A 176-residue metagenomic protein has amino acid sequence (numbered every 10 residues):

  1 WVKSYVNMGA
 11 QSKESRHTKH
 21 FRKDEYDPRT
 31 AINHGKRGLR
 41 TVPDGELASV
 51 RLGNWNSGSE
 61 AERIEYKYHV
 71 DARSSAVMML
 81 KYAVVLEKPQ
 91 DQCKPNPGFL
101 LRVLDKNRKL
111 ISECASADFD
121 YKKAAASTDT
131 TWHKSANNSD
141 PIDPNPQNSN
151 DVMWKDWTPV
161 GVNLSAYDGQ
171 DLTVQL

Functional and structural regions predicted by a protein language model:
W1-L176: Aromatic (Trp/Tyr/Phe) and Gly/Pro-enriched flexible surface segments
